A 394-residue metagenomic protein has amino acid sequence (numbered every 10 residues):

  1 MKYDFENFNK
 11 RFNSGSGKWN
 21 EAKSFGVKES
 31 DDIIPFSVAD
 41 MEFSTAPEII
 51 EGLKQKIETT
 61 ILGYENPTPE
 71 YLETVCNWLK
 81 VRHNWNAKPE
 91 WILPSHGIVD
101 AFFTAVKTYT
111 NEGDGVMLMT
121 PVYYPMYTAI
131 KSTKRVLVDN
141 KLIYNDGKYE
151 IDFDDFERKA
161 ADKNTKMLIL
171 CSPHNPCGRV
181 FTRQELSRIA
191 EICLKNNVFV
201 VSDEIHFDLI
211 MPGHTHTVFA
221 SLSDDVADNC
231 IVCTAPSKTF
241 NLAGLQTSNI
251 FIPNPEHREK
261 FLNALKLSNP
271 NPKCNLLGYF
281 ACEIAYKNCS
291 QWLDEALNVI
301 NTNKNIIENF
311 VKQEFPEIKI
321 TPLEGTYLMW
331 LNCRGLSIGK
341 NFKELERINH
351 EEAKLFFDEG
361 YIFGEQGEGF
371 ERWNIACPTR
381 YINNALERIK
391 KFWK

Functional and structural regions predicted by a protein language model:
M1-W19, D32: Conserved PLP-binding active-site segment in aminotransferase class I/II-type PLP enzymes
Y3-D4, K28-I34, A39-K54, N86-K88 (+1 more regions): PLP-dependent class I/II
N20-F25: Glycine-biased, low-complexity coil/linker segments
P35-E42, K54-L72: A glycine-/small-polar-enriched, mobile loop at the entrance of the PLP active site in fold-type I
G63-H96: Conserved N-terminal alpha-helix of the aminotransferase class I/II PLP-enzyme fold
